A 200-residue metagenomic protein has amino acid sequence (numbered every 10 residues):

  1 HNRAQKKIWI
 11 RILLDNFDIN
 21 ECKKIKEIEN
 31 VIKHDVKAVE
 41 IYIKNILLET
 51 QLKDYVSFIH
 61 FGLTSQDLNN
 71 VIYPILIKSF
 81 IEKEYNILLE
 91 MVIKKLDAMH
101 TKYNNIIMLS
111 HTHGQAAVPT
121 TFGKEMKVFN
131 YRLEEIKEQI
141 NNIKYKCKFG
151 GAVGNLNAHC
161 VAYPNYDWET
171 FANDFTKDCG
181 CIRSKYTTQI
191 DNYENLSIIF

Functional and structural regions predicted by a protein language model:
H1-H159, Y163-D178: A helix-coil-helix interface module used to build multimeric assemblies and to scaffold catalytic/cofactor sites
I182-T188: A glycine-rich, basic-preceded beta-loop-alpha segment at the flavin cofactor/substrate interface of flavin-utilizing
D191-F200: A conserved active-site cap/scaffold subdomain adjacent to cofactor or substrate pockets
